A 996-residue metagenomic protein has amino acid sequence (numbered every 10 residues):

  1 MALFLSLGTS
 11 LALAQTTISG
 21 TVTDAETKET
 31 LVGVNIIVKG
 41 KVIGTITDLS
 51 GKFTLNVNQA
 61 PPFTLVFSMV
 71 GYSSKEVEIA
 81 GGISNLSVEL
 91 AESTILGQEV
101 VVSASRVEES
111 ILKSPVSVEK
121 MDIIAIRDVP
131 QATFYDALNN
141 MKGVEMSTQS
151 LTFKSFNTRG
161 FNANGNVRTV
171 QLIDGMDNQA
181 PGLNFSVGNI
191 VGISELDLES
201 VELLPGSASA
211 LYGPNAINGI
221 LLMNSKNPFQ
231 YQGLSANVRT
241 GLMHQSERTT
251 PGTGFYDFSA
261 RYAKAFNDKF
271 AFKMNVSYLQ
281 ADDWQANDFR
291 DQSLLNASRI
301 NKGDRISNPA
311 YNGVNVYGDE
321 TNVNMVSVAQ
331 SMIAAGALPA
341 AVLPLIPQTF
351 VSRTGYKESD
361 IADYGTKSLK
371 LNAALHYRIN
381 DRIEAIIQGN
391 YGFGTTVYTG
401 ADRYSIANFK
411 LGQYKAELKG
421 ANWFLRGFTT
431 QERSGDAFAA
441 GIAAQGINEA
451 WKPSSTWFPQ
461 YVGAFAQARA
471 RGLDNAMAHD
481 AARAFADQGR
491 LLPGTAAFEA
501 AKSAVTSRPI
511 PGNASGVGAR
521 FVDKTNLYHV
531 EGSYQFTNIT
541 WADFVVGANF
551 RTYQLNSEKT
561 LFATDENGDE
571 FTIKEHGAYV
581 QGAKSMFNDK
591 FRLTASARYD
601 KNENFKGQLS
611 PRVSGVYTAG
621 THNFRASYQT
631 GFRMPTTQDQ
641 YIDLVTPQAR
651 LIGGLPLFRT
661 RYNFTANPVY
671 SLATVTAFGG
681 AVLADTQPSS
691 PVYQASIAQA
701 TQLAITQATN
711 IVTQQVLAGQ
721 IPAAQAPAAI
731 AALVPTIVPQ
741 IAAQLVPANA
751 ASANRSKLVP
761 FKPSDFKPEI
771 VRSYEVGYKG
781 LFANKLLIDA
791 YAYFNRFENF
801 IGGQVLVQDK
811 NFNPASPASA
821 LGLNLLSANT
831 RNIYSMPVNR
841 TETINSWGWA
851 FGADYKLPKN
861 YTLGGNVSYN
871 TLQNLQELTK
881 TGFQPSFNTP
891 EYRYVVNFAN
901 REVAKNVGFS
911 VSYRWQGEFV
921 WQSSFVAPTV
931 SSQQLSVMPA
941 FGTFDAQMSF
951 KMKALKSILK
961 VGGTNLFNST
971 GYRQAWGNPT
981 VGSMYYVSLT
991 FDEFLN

Functional and structural regions predicted by a protein language model:
T23-T27, V32-K39, T64-Y72, A80-R127: Short, acidic, small-residue-rich periplasmic hinge/interaction motif at the N-terminus of Gram-negative outer-membrane
T54-N56, D177-P205: Short acidic/polar hinge/loop motifs at secondary-structure boundaries that mediate gating or recognition
N56, S110, V118, Y135-A180 (+1 more regions): Extracytoplasmic beta-strand/coil segments of soluble accessory domains associated with Gram-negative outer-membrane
L196-E199, A210-L222, N227-R290, K367-L369 (+1 more regions): Outer-membrane beta-barrel translocator/receptor signature
Q232, S368-G412, F544-Y553, E558 (+3 more regions): Surface-exposed extracellular loop regions of Gram-negative outer-membrane beta-barrel proteins
A263-K269, N275-A281, T366, G412-Y414 (+9 more regions): Conserved C-terminal beta-signal and adjacent last beta-strands/turns of outer-membrane beta-barrel proteins
M586-K590, L781, K785-F925, T990-L995: Gram-negative outer-membrane beta-barrel transporters
T660-I833: Membrane-embedded beta-barrel scaffold of Gram-negative outer-membrane proteins
